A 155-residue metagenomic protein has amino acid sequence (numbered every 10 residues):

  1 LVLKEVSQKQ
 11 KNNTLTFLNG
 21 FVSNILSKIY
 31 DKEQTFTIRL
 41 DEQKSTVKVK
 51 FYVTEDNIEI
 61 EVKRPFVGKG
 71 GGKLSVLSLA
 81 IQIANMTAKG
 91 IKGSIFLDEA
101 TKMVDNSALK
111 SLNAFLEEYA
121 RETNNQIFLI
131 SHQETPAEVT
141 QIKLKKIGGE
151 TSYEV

Functional and structural regions predicted by a protein language model:
L1-L40: Charged, surface-exposed helical/loop "interaction arms" that form contiguous linear patches used for dimerization
I38-E42, V53-N57, I81: Flexible glycine-/small-residue-rich
K44-V49: A short, glycine/Asx- and small/polar-enriched loop/turn that sits immediately N-terminal to a beta-strand
V62-V67: Short pre-catalytic strand/loop immediately N-terminal to key active-site residues, enriched for Gly-Thr
G70-I95: GG-anchored amphipathic helix commonly corresponding to the ABC/SMC/Rad50 NBD signature/C-loop
I91-K92, K102-F115: Conserved D-loop/post-Walker B switch-helix segment of ABC ATPase nucleotide-binding domains
D98-A100: Walker B catalytic acidic pair
S111-V155: C-terminal lobe/lid and adjacent interdomain/linker elements of RecA-like ASCE P-loop ATPase modules
